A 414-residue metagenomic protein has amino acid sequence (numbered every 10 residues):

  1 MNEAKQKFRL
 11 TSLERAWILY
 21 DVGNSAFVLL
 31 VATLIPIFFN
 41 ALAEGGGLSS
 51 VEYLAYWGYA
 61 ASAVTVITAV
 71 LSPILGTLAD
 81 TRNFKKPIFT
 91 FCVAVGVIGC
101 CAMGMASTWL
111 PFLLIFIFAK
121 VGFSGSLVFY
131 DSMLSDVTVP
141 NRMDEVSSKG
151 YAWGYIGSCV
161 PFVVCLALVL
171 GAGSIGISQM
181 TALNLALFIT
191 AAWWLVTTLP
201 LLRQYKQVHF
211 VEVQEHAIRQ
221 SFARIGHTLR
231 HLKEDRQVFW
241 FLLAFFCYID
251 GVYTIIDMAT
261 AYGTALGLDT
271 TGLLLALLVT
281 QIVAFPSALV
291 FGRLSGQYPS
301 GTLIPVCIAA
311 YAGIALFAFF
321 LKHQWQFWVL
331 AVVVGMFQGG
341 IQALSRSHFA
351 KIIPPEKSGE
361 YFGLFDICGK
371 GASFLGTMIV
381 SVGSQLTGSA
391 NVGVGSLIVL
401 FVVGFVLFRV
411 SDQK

Functional and structural regions predicted by a protein language model:
N2-E14, K206-L243: Juxtamembrane intracellular "pre-TM" segments in multi-pass secondary transporters
K7-T65, Q237-D269, L273-A276: Helix-loop boundary and gating motifs at the non-cytosolic
S50-E52, V169-A192, V382-F401: A membrane-interface helix-boundary motif in multi-pass transporters
V70-F84, P286-S300: Helix-to-loop junctions at the C-terminal end of transmembrane segments in multipass secondary transporters
P87-A102, T302-F317: Structural signature of the two symmetry-related core transmembrane helices
G104-F116, F319-A331: Helix-loop junctions at membrane interfaces in 12-TM secondary transporters
S147-V169, D366-G376: Glycine-rich segments within core transmembrane alpha-helices of 12-TM secondary carriers
W193-Q204, G395-K414: Multi-pass alpha-helical transporter architecture, strongest for 12-TM Major Facilitator/SLC carriers used
